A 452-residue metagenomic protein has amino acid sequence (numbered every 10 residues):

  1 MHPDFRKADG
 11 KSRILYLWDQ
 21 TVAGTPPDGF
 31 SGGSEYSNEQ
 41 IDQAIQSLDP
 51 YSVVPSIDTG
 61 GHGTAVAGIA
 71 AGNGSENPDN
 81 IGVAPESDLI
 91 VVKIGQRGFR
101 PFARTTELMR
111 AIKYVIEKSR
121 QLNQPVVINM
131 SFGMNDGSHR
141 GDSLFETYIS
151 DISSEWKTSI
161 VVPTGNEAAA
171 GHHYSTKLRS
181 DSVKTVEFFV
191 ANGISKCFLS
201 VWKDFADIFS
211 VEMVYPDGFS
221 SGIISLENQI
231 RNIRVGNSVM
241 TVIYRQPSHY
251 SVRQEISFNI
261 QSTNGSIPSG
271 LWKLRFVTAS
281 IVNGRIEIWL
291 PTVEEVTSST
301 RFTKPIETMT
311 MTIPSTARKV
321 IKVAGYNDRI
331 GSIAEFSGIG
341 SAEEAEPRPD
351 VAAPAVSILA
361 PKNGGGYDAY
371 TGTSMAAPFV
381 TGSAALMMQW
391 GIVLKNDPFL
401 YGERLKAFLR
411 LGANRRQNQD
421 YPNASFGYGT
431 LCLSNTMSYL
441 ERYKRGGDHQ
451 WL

Functional and structural regions predicted by a protein language model:
M1-T106, S195, A206-D207, A317-K319 (+3 more regions): Subtilisin-like serine protease catalytic core
L15-Y16, G68, G82, D88-K93 (+6 more regions): Structural recognition of the beta-strand scaffold that forms the well-ordered cores of secreted hydrolase catalytic
W18-Q43, A170-S257, Q261, S266 (+2 more regions): Extracellular S/T/G-rich loop segment that most often corresponds to the catalytic His/Ser-adjacent loop
A67-A70, D79, I90-G98, K113-V126 (+3 more regions): Hydrolase catalytic cores
K93-I94, I112-R140, P163-T164, V277-A279: Short acidic, glycine-rich surface-loop motifs adjacent to enzyme active sites
E117, I152-E155, I160-P163, E167-D207 (+1 more regions): Secreted peptidase-domain scaffold signal
Q121, P125-M134, G141, I152 (+3 more regions): C-terminal subdomain of the subtilisin-like protease fold in secreted/lumenal serine endopeptidases
I256, V282-T292: Edge beta-strands of jelly-roll/beta-sandwich modules across compartments, strongly enriched in secreted/luminal
